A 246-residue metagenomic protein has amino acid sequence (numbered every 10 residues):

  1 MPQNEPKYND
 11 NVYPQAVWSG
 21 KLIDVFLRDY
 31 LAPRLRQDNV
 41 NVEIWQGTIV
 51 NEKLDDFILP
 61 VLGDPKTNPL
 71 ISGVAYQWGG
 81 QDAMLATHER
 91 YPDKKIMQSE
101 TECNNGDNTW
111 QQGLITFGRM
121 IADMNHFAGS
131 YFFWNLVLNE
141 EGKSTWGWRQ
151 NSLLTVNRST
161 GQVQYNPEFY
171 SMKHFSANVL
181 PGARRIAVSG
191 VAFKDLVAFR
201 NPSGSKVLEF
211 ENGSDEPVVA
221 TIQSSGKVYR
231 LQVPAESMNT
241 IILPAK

Functional and structural regions predicted by a protein language model:
M1-E5: Mobile, glycine-rich extracellular loop/lid and propeptide segments that shape or gate substrate/ligand access
P6-K246: Substrate-binding and catalytic surfaces of secreted/luminal carbohydrate-active proteins
